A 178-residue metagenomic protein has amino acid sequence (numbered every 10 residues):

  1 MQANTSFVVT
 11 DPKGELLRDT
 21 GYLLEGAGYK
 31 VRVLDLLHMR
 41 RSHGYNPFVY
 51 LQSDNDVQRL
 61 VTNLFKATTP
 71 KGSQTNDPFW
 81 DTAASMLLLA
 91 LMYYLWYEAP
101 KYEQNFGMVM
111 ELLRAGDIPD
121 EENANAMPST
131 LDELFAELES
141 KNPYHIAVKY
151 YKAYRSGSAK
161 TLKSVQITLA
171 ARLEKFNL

Functional and structural regions predicted by a protein language model:
M1-L178: P-loop NTPase motor domains
